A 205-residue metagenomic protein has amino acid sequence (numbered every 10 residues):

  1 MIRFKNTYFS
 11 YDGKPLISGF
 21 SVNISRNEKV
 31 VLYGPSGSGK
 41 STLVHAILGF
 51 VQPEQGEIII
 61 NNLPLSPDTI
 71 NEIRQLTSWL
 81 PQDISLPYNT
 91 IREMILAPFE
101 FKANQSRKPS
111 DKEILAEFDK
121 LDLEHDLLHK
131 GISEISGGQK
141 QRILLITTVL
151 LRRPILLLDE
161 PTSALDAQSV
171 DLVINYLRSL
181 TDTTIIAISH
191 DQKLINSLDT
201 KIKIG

Functional and structural regions predicted by a protein language model:
Y33-P35: The feature captures the beta-strand-to-loop junction immediately N-terminal to the Walker
L48: Helix-to-loop junction immediately C-terminal to a conserved catalytic motif
G56-L65, I73: Conserved ABC transporter NBD signature motif
N89-S106: Q-loop/switch helix immediately C-terminal to the Walker
K108-L127: Conserved ABC ATPase "signature" region
G131-I135, Q139: Conserved ABC ATPase signature
T148-L150: ABC ATPase C-loop
L156-E160: Catalytic Walker B motif of ABC-type/P-loop ATPase nucleotide-binding domains
